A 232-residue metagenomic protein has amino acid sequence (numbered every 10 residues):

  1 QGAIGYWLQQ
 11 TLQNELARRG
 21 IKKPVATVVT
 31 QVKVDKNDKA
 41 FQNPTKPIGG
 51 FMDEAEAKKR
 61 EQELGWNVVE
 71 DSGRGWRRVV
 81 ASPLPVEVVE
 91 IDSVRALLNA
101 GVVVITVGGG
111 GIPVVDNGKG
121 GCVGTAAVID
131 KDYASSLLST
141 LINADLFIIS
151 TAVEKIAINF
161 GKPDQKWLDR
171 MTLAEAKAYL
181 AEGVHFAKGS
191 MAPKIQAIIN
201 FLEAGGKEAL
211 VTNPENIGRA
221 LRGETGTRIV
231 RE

Functional and structural regions predicted by a protein language model:
Q1-E232: C-terminal catalytic "cap/lid" subdomain
